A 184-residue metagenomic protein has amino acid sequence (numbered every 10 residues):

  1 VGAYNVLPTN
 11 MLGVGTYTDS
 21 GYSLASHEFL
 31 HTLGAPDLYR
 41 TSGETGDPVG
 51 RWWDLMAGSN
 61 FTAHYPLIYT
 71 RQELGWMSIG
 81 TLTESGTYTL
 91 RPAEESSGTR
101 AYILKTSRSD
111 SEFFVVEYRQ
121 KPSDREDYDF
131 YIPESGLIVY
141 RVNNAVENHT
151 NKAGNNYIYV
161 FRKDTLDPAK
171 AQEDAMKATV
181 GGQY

Functional and structural regions predicted by a protein language model:
V1-Y131, N143-A145: Extracellular hydrolytic enzyme modules, especially secreted metalloproteases of the metzincin/thermolysin-like class
T9, R71, T150, K177-A178: Compositionally biased, low-complexity repeat tracts
L24-A25, N151-Y184: Extracytoplasmic Ser/Thr/Pro-rich, glycosylation-prone low-complexity segments
G50, I68, P133, K152-G154 (+1 more regions): Low-complexity, intrinsically disordered regions enriched in charged/polar residues
I68, I79, I103, I132 (+4 more regions): Weak global preference for isoleucine
D129-K163: C-terminal, active-site-flanking charged/polar segments
